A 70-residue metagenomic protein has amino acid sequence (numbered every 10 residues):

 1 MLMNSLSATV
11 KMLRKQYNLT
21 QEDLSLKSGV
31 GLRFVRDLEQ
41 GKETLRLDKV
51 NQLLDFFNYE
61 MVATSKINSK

Functional and structural regions predicted by a protein language model:
M1-S5: A detector for short, charged/polar N-terminal pre-domain segments
A8-D23, Q52: Short basic helix-loop element that most often maps to the first helix and adjoining turn of HTH DNA-binding modules
V10, L24-S25, V35-L38: Conserved hydrophobic/aromatic packing and binding residues within compact polymer-binding modules
L19-R33: Short alpha-helical DNA-recognition segment
G29-E43: Recognition helix of helix-turn-helix/homeodomain-like DNA-binding domains that insert into the DNA major groove
D48-T64: DNA major-groove recognition helix of helix-turn-helix/homeodomain DNA-binding modules
N68-K70: Short acidic DE-rich linear segments
